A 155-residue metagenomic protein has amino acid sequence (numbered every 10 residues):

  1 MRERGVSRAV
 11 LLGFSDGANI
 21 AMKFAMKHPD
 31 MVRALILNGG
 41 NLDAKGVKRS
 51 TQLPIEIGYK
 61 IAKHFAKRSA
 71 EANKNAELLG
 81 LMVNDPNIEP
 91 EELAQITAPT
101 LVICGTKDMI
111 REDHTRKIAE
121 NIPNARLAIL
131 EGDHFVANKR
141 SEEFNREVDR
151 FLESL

Functional and structural regions predicted by a protein language model:
M1-A9: Conserved acidic catalytic loop of the alpha/beta-hydrolase fold
A9, G13-S15: Conserved alpha/beta-hydrolase "nucleophile elbow" surrounding the catalytic nucleophile
N19-K27, R33-I61: Flexible "cap/lid" loop of the alpha/beta hydrolase fold
A66-E91, K107: Hydrophobic, aromatic-rich cap/lid helix
I96, V102-C104: Short beta-strand/loop motif that positions the catalytic acidic residue of the alpha/beta-hydrolase fold
M109-H114: Conserved alpha/beta-hydrolase "acid-adjacent" motif
A119-F135: Catalytic histidine neighborhood in serine/cysteine hydrolases with alpha/beta-hydrolase-type architecture
D133-N145: Catalytic histidine-centered segment of alpha/beta-hydrolase-like enzymes
